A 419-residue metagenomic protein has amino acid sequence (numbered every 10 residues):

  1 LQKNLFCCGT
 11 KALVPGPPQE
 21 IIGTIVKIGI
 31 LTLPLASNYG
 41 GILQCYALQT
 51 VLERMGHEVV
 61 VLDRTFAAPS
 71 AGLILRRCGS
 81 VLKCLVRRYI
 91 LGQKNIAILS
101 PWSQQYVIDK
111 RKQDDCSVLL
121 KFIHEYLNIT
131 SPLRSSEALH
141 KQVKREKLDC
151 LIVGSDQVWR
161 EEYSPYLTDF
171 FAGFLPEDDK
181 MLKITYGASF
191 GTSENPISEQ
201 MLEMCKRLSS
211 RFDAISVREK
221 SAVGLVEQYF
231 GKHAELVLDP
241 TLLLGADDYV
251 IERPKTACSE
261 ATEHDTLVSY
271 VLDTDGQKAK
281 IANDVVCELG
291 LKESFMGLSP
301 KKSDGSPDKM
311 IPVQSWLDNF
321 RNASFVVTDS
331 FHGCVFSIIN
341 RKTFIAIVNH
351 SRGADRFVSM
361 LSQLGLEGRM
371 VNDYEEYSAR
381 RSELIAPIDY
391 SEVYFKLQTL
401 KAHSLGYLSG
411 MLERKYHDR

Functional and structural regions predicted by a protein language model:
C7-C8: Cysteine-centered motifs
A12-V14, E20: Acidic, Ala/Val/Gly-enriched low-complexity intrinsically disordered segments
G23-R419: Active-site anion-handling motifs in enzyme catalytic cores
